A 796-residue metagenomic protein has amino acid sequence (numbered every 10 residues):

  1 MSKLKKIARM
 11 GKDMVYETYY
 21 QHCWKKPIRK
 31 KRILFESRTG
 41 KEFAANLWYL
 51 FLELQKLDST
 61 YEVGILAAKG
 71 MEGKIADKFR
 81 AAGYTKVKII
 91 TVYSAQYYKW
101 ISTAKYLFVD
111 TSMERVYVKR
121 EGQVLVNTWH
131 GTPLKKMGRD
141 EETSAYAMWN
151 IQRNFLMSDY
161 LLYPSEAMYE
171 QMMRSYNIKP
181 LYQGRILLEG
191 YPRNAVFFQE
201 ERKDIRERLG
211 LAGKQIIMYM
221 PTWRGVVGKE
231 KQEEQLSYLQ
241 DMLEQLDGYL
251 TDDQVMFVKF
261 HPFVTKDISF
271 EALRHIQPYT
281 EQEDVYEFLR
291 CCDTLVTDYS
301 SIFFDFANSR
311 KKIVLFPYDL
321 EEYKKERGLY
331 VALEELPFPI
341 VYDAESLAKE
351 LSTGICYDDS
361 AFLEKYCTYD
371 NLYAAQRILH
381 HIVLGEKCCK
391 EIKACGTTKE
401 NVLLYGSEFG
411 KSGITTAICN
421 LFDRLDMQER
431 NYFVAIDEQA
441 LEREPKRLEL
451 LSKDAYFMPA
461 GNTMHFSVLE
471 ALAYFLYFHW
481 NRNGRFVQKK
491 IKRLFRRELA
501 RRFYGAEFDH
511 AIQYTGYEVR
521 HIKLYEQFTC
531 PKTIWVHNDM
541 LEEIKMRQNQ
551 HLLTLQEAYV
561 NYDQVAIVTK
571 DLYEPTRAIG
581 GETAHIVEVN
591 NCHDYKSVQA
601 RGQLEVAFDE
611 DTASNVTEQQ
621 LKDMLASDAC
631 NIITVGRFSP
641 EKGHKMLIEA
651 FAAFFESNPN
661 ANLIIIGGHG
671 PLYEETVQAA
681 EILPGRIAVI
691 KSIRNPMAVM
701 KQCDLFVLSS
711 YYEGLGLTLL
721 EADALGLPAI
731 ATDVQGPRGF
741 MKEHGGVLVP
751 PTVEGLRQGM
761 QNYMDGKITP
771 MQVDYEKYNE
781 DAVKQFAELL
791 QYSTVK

Functional and structural regions predicted by a protein language model:
K30-E36, A212-G228, E400-E408, E610-K642 (+1 more regions): Conserved donor-binding/catalytic core segment of Leloir-type glycosyltransferases
A45-Y49, V227-D241, G413-N420, C630-A653 (+1 more regions): A conserved mid-protein helix/loop that constitutes part of the nucleotide-sugar donor-binding site
A67-G70, V255-V264, A435-E442, V635 (+1 more regions): Glycosyltransferase donor-sugar binding loop
A82-Y84, V264-E281, Y456-M458, E675-S692: Nucleotide-activated donor-binding/catalytic signature segment of Leloir-type glycosyltransferases, i.e., the conserved
L295-V296, K312-Y323, L719, P728-A731: Short hydrophobic beta-strand element within catalytic cores of glycosyltransferases and related nucleotide-activated
S301-Y366, G736-P737, M741-G745: Catalytic binding pocket for nucleotide-activated donors in carbohydrate/polymer assembly enzymes
P339-A344, E743, V747-E754, Q761-K767: Conserved acidic donor-binding segment of nucleotide-sugar-dependent glycosyltransferases
Y711: Aromatic "clamp/platform" in nucleotide-sugar-dependent glycosyltransferases that forms part of the donor/acceptor
